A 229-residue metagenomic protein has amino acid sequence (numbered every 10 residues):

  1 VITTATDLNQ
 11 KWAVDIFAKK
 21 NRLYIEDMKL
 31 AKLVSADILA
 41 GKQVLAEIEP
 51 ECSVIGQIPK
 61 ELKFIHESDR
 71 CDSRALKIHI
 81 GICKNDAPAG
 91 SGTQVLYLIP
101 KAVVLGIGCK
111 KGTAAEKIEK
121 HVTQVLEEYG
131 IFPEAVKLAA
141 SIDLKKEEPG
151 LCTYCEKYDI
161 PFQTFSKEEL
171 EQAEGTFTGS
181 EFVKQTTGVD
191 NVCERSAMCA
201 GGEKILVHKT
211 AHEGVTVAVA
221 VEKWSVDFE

Functional and structural regions predicted by a protein language model:
V1, L8-K19, I25-D37, P59 (+2 more regions): Cofactor- and metal-binding active-site motifs of prokaryotic enzymes that mediate redox/radical or nucleophilic
V1-Y24, D37-K146, G150, A220-E222: Conserved mixed alpha/beta catalytic, RNA-binding, or beta-rich assembly cores of soluble enzyme, regulatory
K29-D37, S68-R70, G92-L96, R195-S196 (+1 more regions): A generic local secondary-structure boundary/capping motif
K117-Q124, E134-A197, G201-V217, W224-E229: C-terminal non-catalytic interaction/assembly regions of soluble proteins
